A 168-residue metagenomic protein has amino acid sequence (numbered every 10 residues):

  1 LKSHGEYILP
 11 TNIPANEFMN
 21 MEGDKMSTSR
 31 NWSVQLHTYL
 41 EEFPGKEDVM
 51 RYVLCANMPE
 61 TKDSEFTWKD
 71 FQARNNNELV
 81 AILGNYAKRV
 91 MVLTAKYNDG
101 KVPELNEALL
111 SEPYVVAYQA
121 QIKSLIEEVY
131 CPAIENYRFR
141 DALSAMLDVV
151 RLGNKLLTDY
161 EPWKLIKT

Functional and structural regions predicted by a protein language model:
L1-H4: Metal-dependent nuclease catalytic cores in nucleic-acid-processing enzymes, especially RNase H-like/related
Y7-I8: A short alpha->loop->secondary-structure connector
T11-A15: Beta-strand segments within the central parallel beta-sheet cores of soluble alpha/beta enzyme folds
E17-L110: Catalytic adenosine-cofactor/nucleotide-binding cores of aminoacyl-tRNA synthetases and other
D70-E107, Y114, Y118-T168: Helix-rich, typically C-terminal accessory recognition domains appended to large enzymatic cores
